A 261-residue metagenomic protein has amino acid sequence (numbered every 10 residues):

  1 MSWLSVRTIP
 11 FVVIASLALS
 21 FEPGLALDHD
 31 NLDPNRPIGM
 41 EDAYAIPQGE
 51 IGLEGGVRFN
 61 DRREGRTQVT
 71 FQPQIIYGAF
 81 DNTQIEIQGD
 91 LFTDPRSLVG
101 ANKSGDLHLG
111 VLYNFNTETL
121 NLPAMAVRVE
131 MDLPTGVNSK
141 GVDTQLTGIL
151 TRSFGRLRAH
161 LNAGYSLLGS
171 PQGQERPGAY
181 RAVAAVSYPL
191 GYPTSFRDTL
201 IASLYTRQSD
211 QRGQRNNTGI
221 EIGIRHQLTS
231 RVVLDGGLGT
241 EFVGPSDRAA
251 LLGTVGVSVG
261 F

Functional and structural regions predicted by a protein language model:
M1-F11: Bacterial N-terminal signal peptides that target proteins for export
P10-S20: Bacterial N-terminal signal peptides
L19-L27: Bacterial Sec-dependent signal peptides at the C-terminal "C-region" and cleavage site
A26-F261: Transmembrane beta-barrel domains of Gram-negative outer membranes and organellar outer membranes
